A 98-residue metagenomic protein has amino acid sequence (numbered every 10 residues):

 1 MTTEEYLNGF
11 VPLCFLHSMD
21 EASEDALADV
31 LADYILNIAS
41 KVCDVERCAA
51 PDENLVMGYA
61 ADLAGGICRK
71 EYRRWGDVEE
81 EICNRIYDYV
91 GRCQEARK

Functional and structural regions predicted by a protein language model:
M1-E5, M19, W75, D88-K98: Short intrinsically disordered terminal tails
T2, Y6-N8, D29, D33-L36 (+1 more regions): A broadly tuned "polar low-complexity/structure-edge" signature
Y6-L7, A39, E71, Q94: Intrinsically disordered and other compositionally biased segments
F10-F15: Intrinsically disordered, low-complexity segments enriched in glycine and mixed charged residues
M19-N84: Acidic, low-complexity, intrinsically disordered interaction modules
